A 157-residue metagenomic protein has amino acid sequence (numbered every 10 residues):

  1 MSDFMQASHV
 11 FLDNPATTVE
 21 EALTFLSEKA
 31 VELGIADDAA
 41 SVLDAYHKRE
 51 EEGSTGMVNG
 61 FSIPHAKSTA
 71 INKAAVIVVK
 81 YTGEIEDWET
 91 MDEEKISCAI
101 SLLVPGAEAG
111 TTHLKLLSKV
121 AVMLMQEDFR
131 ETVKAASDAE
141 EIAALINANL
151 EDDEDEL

Functional and structural regions predicted by a protein language model:
M1-L157: Cytosolic covalent-transfer regions centered on His/Cys nucleophiles that carry phosphoryl or persulfide groups
